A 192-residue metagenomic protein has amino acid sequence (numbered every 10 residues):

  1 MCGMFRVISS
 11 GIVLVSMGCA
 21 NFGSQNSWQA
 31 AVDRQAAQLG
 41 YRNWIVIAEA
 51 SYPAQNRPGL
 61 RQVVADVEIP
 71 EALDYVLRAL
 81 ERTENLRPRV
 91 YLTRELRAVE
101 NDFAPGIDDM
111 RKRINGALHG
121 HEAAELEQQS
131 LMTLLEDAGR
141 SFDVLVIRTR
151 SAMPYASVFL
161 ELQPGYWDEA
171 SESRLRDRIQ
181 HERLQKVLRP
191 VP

Functional and structural regions predicted by a protein language model:
G3-S10: Sec-dependent signal peptide recognition, specifically the positively charged N-region followed immediately by
Q25-R34, S51-A54, G59: N-terminal, charge-rich interaction modules
N26-Y41, S151, E161: N-terminal basic/disordered segments at the start of proteins
G40-E81, S173-R176, L184-V191: Conserved mixed alpha/beta catalytic, RNA-binding, or beta-rich assembly cores of soluble enzyme, regulatory
N43-V46, R61, R87-Y91, A123-A124 (+2 more regions): Structural motif
T83-M110, I114: Ordered, amphipathic secondary-structure segments that act as subunit-interaction surfaces in large macromolecular
D102-P192: Glycine-rich, aromatic-bearing surface loops/beta-hairpins
